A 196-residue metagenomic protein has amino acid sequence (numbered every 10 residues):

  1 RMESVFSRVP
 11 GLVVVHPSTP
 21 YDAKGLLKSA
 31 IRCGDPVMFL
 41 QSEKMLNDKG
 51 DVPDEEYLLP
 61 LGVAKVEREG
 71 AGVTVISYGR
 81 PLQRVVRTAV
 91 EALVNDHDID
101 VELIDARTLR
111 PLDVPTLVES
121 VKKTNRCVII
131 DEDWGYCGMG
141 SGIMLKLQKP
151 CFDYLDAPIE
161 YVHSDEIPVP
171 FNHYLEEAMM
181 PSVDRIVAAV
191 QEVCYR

Functional and structural regions predicted by a protein language model:
R1-C33, D100, C194: Conserved thiamine diphosphate
A30, G34-P36, I143-L147: Glycine- and acidic-residue-enriched helix-capping/beta->alpha junction motif
E43-R196: Thiamine diphosphate
